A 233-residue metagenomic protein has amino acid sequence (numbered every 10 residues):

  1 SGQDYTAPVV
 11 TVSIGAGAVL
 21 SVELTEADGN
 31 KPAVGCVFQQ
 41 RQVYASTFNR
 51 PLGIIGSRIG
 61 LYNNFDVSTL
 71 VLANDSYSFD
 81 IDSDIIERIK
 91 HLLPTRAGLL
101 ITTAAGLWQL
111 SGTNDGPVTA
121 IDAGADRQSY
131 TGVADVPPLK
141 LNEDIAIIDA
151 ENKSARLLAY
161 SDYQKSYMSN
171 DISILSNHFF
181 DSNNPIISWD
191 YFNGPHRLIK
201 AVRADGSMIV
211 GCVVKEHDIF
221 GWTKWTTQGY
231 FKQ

Functional and structural regions predicted by a protein language model:
S1-A27: Conserved, function-critical positions that sit in or immediately flank catalytic and ligand-binding motifs
A27-H196, G211-Q233: Beta-propeller and closely related beta-pinwheel folds
